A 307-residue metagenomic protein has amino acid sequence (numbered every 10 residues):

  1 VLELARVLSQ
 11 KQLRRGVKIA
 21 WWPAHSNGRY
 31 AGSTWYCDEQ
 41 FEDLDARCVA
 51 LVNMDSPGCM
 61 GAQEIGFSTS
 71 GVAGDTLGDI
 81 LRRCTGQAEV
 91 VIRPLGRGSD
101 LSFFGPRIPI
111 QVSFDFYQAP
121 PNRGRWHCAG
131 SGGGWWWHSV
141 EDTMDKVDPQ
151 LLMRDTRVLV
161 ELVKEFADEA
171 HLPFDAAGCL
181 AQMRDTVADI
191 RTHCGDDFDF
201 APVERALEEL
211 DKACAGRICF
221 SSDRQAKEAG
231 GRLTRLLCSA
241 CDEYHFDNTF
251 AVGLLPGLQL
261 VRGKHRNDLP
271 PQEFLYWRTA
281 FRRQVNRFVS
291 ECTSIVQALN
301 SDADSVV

Functional and structural regions predicted by a protein language model:
L2-V307: Secretory-pathway/membrane protein signature
